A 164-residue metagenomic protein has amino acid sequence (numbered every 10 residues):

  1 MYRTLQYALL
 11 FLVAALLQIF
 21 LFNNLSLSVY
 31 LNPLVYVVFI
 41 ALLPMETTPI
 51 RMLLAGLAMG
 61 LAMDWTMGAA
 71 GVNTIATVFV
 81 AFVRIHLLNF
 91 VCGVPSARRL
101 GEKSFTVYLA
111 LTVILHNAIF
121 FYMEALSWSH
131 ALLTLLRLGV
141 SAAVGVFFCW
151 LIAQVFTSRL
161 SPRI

Functional and structural regions predicted by a protein language model:
M1-I164: Terminal, non-globular segments
